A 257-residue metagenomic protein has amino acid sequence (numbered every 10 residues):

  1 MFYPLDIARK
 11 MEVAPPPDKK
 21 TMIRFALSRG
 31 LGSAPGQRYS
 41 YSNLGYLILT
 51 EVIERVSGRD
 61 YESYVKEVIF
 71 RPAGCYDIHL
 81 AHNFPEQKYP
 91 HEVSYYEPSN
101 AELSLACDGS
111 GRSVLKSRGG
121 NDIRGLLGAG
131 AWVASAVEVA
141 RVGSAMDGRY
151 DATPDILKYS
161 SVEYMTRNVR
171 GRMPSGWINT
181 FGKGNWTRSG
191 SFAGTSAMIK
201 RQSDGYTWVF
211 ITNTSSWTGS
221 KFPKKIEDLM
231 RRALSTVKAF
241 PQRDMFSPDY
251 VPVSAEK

Functional and structural regions predicted by a protein language model:
M1-N185, S191: Short, surface-exposed loop or secondary-structure junction motifs that flank catalytic or metal-binding residues
G32, G125, R170, N179 (+4 more regions): Intrinsically disordered, low-complexity regions enriched in Ser/Pro/Gly/Gln/His and often acidic
A106-G109, S161, T207, T214-S216 (+2 more regions): Short, surface-exposed, polar/charged, turn-prone segments marking secondary-structure boundaries
G143, N179-W186, K200-W208, E227-K238: Solvent-exposed, well-ordered amphipathic alpha-helical segments that flank/support binding or catalytic loops
R149, D155-I156, W208-F210, F222-P223 (+1 more regions): Short, surface-exposed linear patches
S189-A193, S220: Short, well-ordered coil↔helix boundary/capping segments
S196-Q202, Y206-T218: Short, well-ordered beta-strand elements
W217-K257: Short, gly/Ser/Thr-rich active-site loops of penicillin-recognizing serine hydrolases
